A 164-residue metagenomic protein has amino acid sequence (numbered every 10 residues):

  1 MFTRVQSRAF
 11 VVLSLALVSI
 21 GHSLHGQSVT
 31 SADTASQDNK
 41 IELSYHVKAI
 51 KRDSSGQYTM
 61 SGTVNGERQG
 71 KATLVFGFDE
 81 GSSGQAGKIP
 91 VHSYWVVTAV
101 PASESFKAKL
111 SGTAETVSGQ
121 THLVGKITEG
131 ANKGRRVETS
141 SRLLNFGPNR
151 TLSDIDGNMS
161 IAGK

Functional and structural regions predicted by a protein language model:
F2, A16-S19, G62: A general, composition-driven signal for non-globular sequence regions
F2-V11: Bacterial N-terminal signal peptides that target proteins for export
Q6, L17, T34-S36: Intrinsic-disorder-associated interaction segments
Q6, S23, L74-F76: Intrinsically disordered, low-complexity repeat segments enriched in small/polar residues
F10-H22: Bacterial N-terminal signal peptides
Q27-K164: Beta-strand-enriched cores of mature, soluble protein domains
